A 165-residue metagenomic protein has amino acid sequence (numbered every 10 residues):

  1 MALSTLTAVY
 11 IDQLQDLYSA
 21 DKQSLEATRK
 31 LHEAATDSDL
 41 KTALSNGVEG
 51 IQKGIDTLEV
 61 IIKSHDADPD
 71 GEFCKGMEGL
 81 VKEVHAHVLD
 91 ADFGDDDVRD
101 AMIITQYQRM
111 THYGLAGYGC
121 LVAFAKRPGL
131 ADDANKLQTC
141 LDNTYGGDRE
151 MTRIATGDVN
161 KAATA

Functional and structural regions predicted by a protein language model:
M1-A165: Amphipathic alpha-helical hairpins
